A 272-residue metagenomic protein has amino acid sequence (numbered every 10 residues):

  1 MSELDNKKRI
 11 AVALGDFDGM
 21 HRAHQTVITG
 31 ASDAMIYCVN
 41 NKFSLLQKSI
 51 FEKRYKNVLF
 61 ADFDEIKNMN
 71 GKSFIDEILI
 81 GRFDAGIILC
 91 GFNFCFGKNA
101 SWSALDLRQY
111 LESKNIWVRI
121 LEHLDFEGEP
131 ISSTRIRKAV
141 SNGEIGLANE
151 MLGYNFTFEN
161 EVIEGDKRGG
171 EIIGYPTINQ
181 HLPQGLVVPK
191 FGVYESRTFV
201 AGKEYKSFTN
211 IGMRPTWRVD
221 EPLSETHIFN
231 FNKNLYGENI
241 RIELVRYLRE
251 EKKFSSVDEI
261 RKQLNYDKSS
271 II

Functional and structural regions predicted by a protein language model:
M1, F60-F63, L121-H123, G165: Conserved beta-strand termini and adjacent loop/short-helix elements that scaffold enzyme active sites in alpha/beta
S2-I50: N-terminal catalytic cores of NTP/NDP-binding nucleotidyl/phosphoryl-transfer enzymes
H21, I88, A148, S196 (+1 more regions): Residue-level signal for inorganic ion chemistry
T26, L147-Y154, E259-S270: A non-catalytic, amphipathic alpha-helix used as a structural packing/dimerization or gating element in enzyme scaffolds
A34-M35, F156-I163, N265-I272: Short arginine-rich
V39-I116: N-terminal Rossmann-like or analogous alpha/beta NTP/dinucleotide-binding catalytic cores that position adenine
N115-F208: Glycine-rich, Lys/Arg-enriched anion-binding loops that position phosphate/diphosphate groups for phosphoryl
D166-I272: Phosphate/ribose-recognition catalytic cores of enzymes acting on nucleotide-derived substrates
